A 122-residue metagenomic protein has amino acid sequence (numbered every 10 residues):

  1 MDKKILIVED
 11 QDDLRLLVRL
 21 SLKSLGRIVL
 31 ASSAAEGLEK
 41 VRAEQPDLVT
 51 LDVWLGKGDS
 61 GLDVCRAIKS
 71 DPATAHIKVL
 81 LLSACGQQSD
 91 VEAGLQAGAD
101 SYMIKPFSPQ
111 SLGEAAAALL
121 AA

Functional and structural regions predicted by a protein language model:
E9: Conserved acidic carboxylate
D12-V29: Two-component/phosphorelay signaling modules centered on CheY-like receiver
L30-L48: Acidic, metal-coordinating helix/loop segments flanking the phosphotransfer/catalytic sites of two-component signaling
S33-E36, D59-D63: Acidic catalytic/metal-coordinating carboxylates
E39, L62-A75: Short amphipathic alpha-helix used as the core "switch/output" element in two-component signaling
D63, G86-S101, E114: Alpha4 helix (beta4-alpha4-beta5 surface) of REC/receiver domains from two-component response regulators
F107-A116: C-terminal output helix
